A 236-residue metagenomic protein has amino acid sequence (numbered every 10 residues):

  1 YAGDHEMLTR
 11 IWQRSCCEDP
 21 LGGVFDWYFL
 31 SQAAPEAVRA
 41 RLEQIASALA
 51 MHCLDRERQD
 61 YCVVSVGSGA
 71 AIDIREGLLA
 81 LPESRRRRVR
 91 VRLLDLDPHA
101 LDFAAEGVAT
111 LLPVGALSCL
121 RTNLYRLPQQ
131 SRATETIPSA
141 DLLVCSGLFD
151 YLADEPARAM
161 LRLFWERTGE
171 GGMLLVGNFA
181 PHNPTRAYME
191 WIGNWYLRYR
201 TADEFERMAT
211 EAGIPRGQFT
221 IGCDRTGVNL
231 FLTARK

Functional and structural regions predicted by a protein language model:
Y1-C17: N-terminal auxiliary segments of SAM/dcSAM-dependent transferases
F29-H52, E57-Y61, I72-R90, L96-R132 (+3 more regions): Class I (Rossmann-like) S-adenosyl-L-methionine-dependent methyltransferase catalytic domain, capturing the SAM-binding
V64-G67: Conserved S-adenosyl-L-methionine
D141: Conserved acidic residues
V144: A conserved beta-strand element that flanks and buttresses the S-adenosyl-L-methionine
L148: Hydrophobic adenine-recognition pocket in adenosine-nucleotide-binding enzymes
L152-A153, T168-G169: Helix-to-beta-strand junctions that scaffold the AdoMet/dcAdoMet cofactor pocket in Class I SAM-dependent enzymes
